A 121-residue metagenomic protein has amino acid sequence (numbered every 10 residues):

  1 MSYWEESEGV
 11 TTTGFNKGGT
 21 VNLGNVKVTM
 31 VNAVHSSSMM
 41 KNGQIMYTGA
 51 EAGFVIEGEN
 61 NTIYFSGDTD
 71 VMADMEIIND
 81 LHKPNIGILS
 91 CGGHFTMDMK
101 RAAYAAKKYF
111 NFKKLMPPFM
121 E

Functional and structural regions predicted by a protein language model:
M1, F15, V31, P117-P118: Generic beta-sheet signal
M1-E6, T11-G14, L81-I88: Active-site metal-binding motif and surrounding structural segment of the metallo-beta-lactamase
S2, S7, S36-S38, S66 (+1 more regions): Generic serine detector
Y3-E8, N22-K27, M39-K41, T96-K100: Short, charged, surface-exposed secondary-structure boundary motifs
W4-E8, I56-E57, Y109: Alpha-helix C-terminal capping segments
G14-H82: Core dinuclear metal-dependent hydrolase active-site scaffold
V71-E121: Cap/insert and terminal regions of metallo-dependent hydrolase folds
